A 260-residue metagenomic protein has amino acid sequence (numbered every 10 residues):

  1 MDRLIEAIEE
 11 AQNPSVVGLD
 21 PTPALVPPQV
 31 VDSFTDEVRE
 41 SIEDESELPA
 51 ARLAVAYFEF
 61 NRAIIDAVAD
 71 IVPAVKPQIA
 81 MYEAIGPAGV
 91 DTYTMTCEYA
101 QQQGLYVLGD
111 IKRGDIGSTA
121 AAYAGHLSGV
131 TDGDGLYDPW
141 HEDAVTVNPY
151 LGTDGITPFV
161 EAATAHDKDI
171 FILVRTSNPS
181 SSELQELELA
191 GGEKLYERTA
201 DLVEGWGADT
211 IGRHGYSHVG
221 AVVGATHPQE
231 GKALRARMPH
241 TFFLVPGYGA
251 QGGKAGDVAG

Functional and structural regions predicted by a protein language model:
M1-A69: N-terminal glycine-rich anion-binding loop in soluble enzyme alpha/beta folds
I8-E9, I65-I71, C97-Q102, V160-A165 (+2 more regions): Acidic (Asp/Glu)-rich catalytic clusters
A11-S15, D70-P73, Q103-L105, W140-D143 (+3 more regions): Short, well-ordered coil/turn segments that N-cap beta-strands
V17, V75, D110, V145 (+1 more regions): Conserved, mostly hydrophobic/aromatic
L19-P21, P77-I79, G109-R113, P149 (+2 more regions): A cross-domain feature marking catalytic cores of carbohydrate-active enzymes and several ubiquitous metabolic/repair
I71-P73, P77-D138, E230: N-terminal active-site wall of soluble small-molecule enzyme domains
I111, D115-V219: Conserved anion-binding
A225-G260: A C-terminal functional module that forms or caps the active site or interfaces directly with catalytic machinery
